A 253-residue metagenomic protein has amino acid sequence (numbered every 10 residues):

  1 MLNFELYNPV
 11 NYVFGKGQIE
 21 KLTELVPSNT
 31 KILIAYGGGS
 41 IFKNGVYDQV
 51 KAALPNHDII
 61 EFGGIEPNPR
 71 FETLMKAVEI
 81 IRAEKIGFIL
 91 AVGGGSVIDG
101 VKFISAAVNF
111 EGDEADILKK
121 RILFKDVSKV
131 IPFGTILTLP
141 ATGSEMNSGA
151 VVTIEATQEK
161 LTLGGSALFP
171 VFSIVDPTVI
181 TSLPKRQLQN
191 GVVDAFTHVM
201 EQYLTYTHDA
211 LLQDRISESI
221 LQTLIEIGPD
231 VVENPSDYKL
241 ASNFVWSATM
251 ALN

Functional and structural regions predicted by a protein language model:
M1-F88: ATP/NTP phosphate-donor binding region
V13-F14, E61-G63, L90, T135 (+2 more regions): General beta-strand structural signal in soluble alpha/beta enzymes
G37-G39, L139, T178: Anionic group-transfer/hydrolysis microenvironments
E72-V175: Glycine/threonine-rich beta-strand-loop-alpha-helix active-site module that forms ligand/phosphate-binding
G149-N253: Carboxylate- and glycine-rich phosphate/diphosphate-binding segment that chelates Mg2+/Mn2+
